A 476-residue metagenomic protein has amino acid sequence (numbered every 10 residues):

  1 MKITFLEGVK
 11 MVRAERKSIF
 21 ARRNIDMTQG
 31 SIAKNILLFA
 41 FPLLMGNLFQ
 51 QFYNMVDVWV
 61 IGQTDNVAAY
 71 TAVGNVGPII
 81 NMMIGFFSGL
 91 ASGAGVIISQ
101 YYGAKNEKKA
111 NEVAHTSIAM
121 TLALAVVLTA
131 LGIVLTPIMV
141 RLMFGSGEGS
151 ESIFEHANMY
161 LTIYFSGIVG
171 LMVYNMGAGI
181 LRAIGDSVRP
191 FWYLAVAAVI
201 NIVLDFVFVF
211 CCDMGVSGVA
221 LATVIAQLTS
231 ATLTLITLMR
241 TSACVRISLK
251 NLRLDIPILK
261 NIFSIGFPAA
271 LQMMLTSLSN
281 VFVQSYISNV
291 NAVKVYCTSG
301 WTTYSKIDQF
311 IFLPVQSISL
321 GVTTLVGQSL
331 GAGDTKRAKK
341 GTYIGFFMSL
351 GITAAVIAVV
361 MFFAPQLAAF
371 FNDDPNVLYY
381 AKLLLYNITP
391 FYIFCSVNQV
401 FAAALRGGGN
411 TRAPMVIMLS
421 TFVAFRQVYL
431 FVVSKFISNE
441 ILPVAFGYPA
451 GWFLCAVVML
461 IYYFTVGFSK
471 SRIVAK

Functional and structural regions predicted by a protein language model:
M1-A40, I98-G167, C211-F267, V326-F391 (+1 more regions): Short alpha-helical transmembrane segments in multi-pass integral membrane proteins
Q29, A33-F52, V56, I79 (+8 more regions): Residue-level signal for short hydrophobic patches within transmembrane helices of multi-pass membrane transporters
L38-D57, I163, Y174, A197 (+4 more regions): Transmembrane helical elements of multi-pass membrane transporters/channels
L43, N47, W59, V96 (+14 more regions): Transmembrane alpha-helix boundary and packing residues in multipass membrane permease domains and related
L48, F52-Y70, V140-E151, V207-D213 (+5 more regions): Helix-terminus/linker motif at the lipid-water interface of multi-pass membrane proteins
D65-P78, A157, L161, A220 (+3 more regions): Small-residue hotspots at the loop-to-helix junctions and early N-terminal turns of transmembrane alpha-helices
Y70-A130, L171-P190, Q284, G300-A364 (+1 more regions): Small-residue-rich hydrophobic transmembrane alpha-helices
A91, I163-R182, P190-A198, V219-T234 (+4 more regions): Short runs within selected transmembrane alpha-helices of multi-pass transporters and secretion channels
